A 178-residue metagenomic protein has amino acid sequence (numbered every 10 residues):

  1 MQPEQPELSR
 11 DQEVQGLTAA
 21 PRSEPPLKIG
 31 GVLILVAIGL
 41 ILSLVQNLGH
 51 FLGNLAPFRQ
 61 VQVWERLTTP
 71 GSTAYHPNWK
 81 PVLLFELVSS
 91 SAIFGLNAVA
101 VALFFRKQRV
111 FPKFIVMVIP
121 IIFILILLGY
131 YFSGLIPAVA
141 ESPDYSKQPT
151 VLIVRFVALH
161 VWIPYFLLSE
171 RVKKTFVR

Functional and structural regions predicted by a protein language model:
Q2-R178: Topology signature of small-to-medium multi-pass alpha-helical membrane proteins
